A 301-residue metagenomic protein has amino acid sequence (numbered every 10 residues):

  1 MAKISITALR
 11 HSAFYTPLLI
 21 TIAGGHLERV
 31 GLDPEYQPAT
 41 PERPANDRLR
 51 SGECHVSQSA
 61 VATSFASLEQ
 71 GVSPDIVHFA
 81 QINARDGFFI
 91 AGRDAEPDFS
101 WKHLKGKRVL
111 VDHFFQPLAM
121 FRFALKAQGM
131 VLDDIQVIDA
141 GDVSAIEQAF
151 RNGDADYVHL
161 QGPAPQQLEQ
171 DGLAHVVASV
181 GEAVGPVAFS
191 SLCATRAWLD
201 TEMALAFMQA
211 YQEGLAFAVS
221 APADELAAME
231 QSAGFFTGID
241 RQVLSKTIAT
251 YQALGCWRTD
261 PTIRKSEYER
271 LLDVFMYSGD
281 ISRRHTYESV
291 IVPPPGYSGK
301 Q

Functional and structural regions predicted by a protein language model:
A2-M130, V137-V143, D156-G162, L173 (+2 more regions): Short, glycine-/small- and polar/acidic-enriched structural segments that line small-molecule recognition paths
A8, I82-G92, L173-A197, M208 (+2 more regions): Periplasmic-binding protein-like
G31, G129-V131, G172, G234-G238 (+1 more regions): Glycine-centered helix-boundary capping/hinge motifs
G106, Q170, V292: Phosphate-coordinating loops and pocket residues in cytosolic domains that bind phosphorylated ligands
A145-G234: Pocket-lining segment of extracytoplasmic ligand-binding domains
D200-D280: Secondary-structure end/capping motifs
L272-Q301: Conserved C-terminal helix/tail region of periplasmic/extracytoplasmic solute-binding proteins
